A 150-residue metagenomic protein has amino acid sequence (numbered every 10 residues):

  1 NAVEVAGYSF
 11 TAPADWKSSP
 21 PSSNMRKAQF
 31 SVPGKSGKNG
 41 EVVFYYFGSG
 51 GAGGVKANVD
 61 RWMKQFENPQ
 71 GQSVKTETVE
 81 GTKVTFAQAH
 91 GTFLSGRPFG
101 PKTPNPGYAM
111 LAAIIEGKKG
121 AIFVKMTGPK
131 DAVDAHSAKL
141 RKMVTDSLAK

Functional and structural regions predicted by a protein language model:
A2, A6-F66: Secretory pathway targeting signatures of secreted, lumenal, and periplasmic proteins
P13, Y45-F47, Q88-H90, I114-G117 (+1 more regions): Active-site-proximal beta-strand/loop segments in catalytic clefts of secreted hydrolases
W16, K118-K150: Surface-exposed amphipathic alpha-helical segments
P20, G34, M63-Q70, K118 (+2 more regions): Sec/Tat-exported extracytoplasmic proteins
S22-M25, V59-I115: Signature of long, low-cysteine stretches enriched in small and polar/charged residues
G37, S49-A52, G91-S95, P129-V133: Solvent-exposed loop/turn segments at secondary-structure junctions within structured extracellular/periplasmic domains
G40-E41, V84, K119-F123: Glycine-rich, often proline-containing surface loops adjacent to acidic residues and nearby aromatics that form
S49, G81, E116-G117, A135: Generic structural "secondary-structure junction" signal
